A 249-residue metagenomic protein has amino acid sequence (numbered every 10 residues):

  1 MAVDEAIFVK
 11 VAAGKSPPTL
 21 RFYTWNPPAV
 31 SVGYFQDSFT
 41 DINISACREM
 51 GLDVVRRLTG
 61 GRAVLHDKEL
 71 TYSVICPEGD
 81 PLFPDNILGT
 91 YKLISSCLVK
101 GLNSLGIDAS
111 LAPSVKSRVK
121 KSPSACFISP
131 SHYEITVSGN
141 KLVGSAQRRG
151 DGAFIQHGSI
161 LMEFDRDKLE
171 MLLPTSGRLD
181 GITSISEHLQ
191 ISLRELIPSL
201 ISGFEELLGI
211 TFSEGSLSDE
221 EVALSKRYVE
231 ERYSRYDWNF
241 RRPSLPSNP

Functional and structural regions predicted by a protein language model:
M1-G60, I210: N-terminal low-complexity, intrinsically disordered segments
S16, N26, H66-K68, S129-H132 (+1 more regions): A generic structural signal for well-ordered coil/turn residues at beta-strand boundaries that shape enzyme active-site
F35-Q36, P77-D80, N140, F164-D167: Short loop segments at secondary-structure junctions
T40-I42, L82-I87, K168-L169, S192-E195: Short, conserved charged micro-motifs
D41-F83, S199: A glycine-rich, hydrophobic loop/mini-helix early in the fold
K68-H132: Internal, conserved structured core segments that host functional sites
S95-V119, G150-P249: Long, positively charged amphipathic alpha-helical accessory segments at protein N-termini or as interdomain linkers
S129-T136, N140-A146: Aromatic/basic-lined ligand-recognition segments that form π-stacking hydrophobic pockets flanked by Lys/Arg to engage
